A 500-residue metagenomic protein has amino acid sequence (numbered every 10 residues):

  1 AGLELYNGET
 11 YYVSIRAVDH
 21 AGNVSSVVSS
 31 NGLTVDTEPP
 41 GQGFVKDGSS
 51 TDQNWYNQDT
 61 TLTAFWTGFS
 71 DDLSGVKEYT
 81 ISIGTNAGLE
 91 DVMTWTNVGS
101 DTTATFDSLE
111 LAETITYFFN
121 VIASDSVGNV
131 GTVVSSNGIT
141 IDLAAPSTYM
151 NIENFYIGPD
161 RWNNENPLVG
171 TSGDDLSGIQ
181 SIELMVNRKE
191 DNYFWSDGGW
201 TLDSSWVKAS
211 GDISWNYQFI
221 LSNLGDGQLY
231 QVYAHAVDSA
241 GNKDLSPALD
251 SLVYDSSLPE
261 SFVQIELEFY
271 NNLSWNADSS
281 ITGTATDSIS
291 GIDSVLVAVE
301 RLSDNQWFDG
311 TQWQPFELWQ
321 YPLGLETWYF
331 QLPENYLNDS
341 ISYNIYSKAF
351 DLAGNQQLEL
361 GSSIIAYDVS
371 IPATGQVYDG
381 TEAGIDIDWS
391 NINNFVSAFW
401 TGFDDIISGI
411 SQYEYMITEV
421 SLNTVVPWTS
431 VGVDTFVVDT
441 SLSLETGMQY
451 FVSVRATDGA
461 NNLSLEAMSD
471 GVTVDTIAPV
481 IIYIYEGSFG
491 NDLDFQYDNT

Functional and structural regions predicted by a protein language model:
A1-T500: Low-complexity, disordered linker/stalk regions enriched in Pro/Thr/Ser/Gly
